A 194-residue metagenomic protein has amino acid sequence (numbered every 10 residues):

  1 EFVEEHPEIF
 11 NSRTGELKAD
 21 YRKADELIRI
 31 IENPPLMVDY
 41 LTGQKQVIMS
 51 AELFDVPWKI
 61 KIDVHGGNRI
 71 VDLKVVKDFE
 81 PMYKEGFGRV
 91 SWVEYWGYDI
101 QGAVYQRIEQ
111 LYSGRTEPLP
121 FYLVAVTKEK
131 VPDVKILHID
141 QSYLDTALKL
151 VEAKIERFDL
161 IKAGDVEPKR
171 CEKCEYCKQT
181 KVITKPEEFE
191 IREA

Functional and structural regions predicted by a protein language model:
E1-K61, K169-E175, E187-I191: Metal-dependent nuclease catalytic cores that hydrolyze phosphodiester bonds in DNA/RNA, characterized by
F10, S50-A51, V90-S91, L137 (+1 more regions): Residues at structural and domain junctions
P34-L41, G66-D72, E109-L119: Secondary-structure boundary elements
M49-D99: Non-catalytic protein-protein interaction segments used by genome-maintenance enzymes to assemble and couple activities
E94-D99, V104-A194: Metal-dependent nuclease catalytic regions and adjoining charged, substrate-binding loops involved in nucleic-acid end
